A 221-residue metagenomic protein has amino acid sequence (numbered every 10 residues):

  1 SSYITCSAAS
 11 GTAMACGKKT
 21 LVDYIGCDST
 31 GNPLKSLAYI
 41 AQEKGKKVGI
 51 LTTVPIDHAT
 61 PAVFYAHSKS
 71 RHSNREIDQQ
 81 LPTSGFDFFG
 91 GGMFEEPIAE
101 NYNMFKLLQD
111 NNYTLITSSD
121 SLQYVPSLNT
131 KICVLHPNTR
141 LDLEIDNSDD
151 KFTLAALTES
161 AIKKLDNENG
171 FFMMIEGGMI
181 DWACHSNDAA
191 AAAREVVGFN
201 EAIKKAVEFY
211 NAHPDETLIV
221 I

Functional and structural regions predicted by a protein language model:
S1-I98, M104-P126: N-terminal catalytic scaffold of extracellular/periplasmic and nuclease hydrolases that process anionic headgroups
G11, K35-A38, D78, F105 (+2 more regions): Extracytoplasmic/secreted envelope proteins and their assembly/folding machinery, especially bacterial periplasmic
V48, F171, T217-I219: Hydrophobic anchor at the start of a short beta-strand that flanks the dinucleotide cofactor-binding loop
L51, G91, L135-N138, M174-G178 (+2 more regions): Generic beta-strand/beta-sheet core signal
A59-Y65, R140-I145, N169-G170, M174-K205: Active-site His/acidic residue clusters
S70, D150-T158, E195-F199: Phosphate/oxyanion-binding active-site loops and adjacent basic polyanion-contact surfaces
L122-L135, L157-G178: Active-site regions of oxyanion-processing enzymes, predominantly non-cytosolic
F199-I221: Metal-dependent active-site segment of extracytoplasmic phospho-/sulfohydrolases and closely related
